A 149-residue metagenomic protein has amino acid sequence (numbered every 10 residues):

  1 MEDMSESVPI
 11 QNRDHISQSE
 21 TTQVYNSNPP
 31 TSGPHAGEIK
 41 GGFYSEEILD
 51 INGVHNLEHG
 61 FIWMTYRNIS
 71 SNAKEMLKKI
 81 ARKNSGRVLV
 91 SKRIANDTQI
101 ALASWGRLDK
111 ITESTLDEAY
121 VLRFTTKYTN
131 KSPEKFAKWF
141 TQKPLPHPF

Functional and structural regions predicted by a protein language model:
M1-N52: Surface-exposed, low-hydrophobicity interaction/linker segments
P30, R67-I69, W105-L108: Solvent-exposed coil/turn segments that connect beta secondary-structure elements in extracytoplasmic/periplasmic
G37, G42-N84, L89: Mid-length scaffold segments of soluble, non-membrane domains
K79, K83-F149: Helix-rich interaction surfaces within compact, conserved domain-sized segments that mediate assembly or partner
